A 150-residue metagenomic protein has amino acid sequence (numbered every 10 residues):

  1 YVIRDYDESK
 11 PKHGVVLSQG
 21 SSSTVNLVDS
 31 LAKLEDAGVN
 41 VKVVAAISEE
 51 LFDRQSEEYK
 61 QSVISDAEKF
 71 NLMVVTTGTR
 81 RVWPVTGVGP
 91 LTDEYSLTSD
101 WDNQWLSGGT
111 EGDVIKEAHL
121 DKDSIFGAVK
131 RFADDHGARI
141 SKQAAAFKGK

Functional and structural regions predicted by a protein language model:
Y1-K150: Thiamine diphosphate
